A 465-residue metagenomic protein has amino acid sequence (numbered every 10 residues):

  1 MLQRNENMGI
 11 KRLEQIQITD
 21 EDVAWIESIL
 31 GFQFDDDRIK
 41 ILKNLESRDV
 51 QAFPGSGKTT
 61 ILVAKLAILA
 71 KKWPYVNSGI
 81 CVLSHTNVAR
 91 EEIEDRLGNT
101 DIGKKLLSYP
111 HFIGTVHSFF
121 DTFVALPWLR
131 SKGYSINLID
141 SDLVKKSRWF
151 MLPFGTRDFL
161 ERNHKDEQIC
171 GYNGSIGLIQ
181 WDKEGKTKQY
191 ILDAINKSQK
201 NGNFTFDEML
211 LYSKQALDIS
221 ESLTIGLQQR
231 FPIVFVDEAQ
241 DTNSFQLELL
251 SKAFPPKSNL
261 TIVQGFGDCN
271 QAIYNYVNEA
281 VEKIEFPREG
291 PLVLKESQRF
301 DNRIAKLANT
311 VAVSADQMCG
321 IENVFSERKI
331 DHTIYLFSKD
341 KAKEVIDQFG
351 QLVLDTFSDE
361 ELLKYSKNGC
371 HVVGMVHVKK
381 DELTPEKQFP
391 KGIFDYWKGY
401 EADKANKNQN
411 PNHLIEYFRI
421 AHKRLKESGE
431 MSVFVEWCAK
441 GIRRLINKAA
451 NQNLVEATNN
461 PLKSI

Functional and structural regions predicted by a protein language model:
M1-I465: The feature marks helicase ATPase cores and/or their adjacent C-terminal helical subdomains in SF1/SF2/AAA+ helicases
